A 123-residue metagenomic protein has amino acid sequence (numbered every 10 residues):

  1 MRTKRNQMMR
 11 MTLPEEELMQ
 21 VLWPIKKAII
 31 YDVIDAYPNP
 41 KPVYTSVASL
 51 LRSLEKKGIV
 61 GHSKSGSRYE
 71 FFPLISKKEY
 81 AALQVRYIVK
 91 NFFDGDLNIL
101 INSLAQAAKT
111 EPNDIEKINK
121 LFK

Functional and structural regions predicted by a protein language model:
M1-V21, E79: Short alpha-helical segments that sit at the start of domains
M11-P14, S65-Q84: Short, cationic-aromatic polyanion-contact patches
V21-K26, I75: Short helix-capping/hinge SLiMs at alpha-helix to coil transitions
K27-A36: Short acidic, hydrophobic short linear motifs in intrinsically disordered regions
A48-R52: Short, hydrophobic-biased segments on the C-terminal half of alpha helices that form "recognition helices"
G58: Glycine-centered, phosphate/nucleic-acid-interacting loop/turn motifs that mediate DNA/RNA or nucleotide
H62: Short beta-strand "wing" residues that participate in macromolecule-binding interfaces
L83-K123: Amphipathic alpha-helical dimerization/coiled-coil segments that flank or bridge DNA-binding/regulatory modules
